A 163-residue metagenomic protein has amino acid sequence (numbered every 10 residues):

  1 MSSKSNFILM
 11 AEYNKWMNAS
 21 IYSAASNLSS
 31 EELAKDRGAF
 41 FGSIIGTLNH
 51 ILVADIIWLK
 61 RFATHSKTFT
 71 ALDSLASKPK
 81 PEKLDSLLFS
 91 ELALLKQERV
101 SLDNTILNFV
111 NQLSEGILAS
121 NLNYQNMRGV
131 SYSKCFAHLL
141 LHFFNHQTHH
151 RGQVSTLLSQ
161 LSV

Functional and structural regions predicted by a protein language model:
M1-S5: Basic/polar N-terminal segments that are highly enriched at the extreme N-terminus, encompassing both cleavable
N6, Y13, E98-L102: Soluble or luminal CAZymes and related metallo-dependent hydrolases
F7-M10, L95, L118: Hydrophobic side chains within well-formed alpha-helices
I8-S23, N27-P81, Q125-V163: Short, contiguous alpha-helical
T68-G116: Helix-adjacent hinge/juxtasegments
Q112-M127: Acidic catalytic patch
